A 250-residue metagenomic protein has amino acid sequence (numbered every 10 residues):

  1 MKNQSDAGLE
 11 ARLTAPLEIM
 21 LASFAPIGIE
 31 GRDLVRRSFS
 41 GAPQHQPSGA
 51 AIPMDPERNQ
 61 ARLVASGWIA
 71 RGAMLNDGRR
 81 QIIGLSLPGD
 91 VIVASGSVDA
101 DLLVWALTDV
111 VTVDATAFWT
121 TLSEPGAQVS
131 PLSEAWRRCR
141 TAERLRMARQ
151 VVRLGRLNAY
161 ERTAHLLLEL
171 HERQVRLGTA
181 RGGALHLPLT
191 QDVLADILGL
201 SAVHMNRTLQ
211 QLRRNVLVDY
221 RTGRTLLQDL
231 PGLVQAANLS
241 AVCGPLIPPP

Functional and structural regions predicted by a protein language model:
M1-A51, E57-Q60, V91-I92, S97: Cyclic nucleotide-binding regulatory module and flanking cytosolic helices
A50-T108: Cyclic nucleotide-binding regulatory domains
S66, P88, D109, Y160 (+2 more regions): ATP/adenylate-binding site constellation spanning eukaryotic-like Ser/Thr protein kinases, ABC-transporter
G84-R149: Cyclic-nucleotide recognition modules
P131-I197: Polybasic "coupling" helices that flank or enter modular domains
R173-P250: Phosphate-/nucleic-acid-contacting segments
